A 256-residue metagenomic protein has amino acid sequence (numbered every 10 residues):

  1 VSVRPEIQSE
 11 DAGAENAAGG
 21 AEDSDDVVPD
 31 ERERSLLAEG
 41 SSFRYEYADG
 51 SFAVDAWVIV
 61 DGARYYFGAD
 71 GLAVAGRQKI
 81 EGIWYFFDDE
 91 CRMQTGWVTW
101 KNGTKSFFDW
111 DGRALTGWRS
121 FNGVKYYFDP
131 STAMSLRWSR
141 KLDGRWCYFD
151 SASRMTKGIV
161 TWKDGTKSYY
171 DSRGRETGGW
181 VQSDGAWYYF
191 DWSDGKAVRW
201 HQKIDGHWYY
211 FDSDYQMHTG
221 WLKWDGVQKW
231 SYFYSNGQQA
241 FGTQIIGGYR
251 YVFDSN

Functional and structural regions predicted by a protein language model:
V1-N256: Extracellular adhesion/carbohydrate-binding repeat motifs centered on closely spaced tryptophans
